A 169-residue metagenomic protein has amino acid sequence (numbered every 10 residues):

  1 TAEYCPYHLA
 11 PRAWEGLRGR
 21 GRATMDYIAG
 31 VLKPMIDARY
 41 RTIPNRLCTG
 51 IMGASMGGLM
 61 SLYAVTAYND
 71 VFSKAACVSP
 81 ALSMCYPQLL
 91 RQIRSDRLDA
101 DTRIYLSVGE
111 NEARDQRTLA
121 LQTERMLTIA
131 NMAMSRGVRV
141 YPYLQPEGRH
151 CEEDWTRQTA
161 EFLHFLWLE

Functional and structural regions predicted by a protein language model:
T1-E169: Non-catalytic cap/lid and distal C-terminal segments of serine-dependent acyl enzymes
